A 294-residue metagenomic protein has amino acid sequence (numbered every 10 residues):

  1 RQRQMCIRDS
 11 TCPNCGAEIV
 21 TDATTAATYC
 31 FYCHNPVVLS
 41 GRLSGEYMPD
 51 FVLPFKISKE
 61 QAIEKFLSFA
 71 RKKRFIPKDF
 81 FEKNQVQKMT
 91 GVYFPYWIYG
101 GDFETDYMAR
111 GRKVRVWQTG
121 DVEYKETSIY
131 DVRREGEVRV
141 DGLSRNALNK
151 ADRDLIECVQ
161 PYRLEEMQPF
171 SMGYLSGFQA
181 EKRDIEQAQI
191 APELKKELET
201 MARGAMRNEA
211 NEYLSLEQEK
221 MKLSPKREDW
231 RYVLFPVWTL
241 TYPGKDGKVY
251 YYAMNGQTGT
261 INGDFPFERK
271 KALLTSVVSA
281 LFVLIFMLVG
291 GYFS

Functional and structural regions predicted by a protein language model:
Q2-I7: Short, small-residue-biased leader/transition segments that mark boundaries at the very start of proteins
R8-D9, A27: Residues immediately within or flanking Cys/His clusters that coordinate Zn2+ in small zinc-binding modules
C12-C15, C30-C33: Short cysteine-rich clusters marking metal-coordination/redox-active sites
E18-D22, L39-S40: Short, non-ligating residues that shape and space the ligands of small metal-coordination modules and catalytic
C33-G41: Short Cys/His-rich micro-motifs in 6-15 aa windows
Y47-D246: Charged, low-complexity helical/coil segments in non-catalytic cytosolic or luminal regions
F235-F265: Extended, hydrophilic extramembrane loops/domains of integral membrane proteins
I285-S294: Juxtamembrane boundary at the C-terminal end of a transmembrane helix
